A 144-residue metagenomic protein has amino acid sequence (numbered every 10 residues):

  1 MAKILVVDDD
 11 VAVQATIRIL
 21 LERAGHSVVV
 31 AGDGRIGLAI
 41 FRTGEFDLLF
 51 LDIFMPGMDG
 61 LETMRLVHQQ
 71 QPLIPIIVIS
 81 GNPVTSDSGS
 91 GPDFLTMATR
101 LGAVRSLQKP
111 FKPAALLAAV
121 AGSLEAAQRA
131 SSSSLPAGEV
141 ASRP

Functional and structural regions predicted by a protein language model:
A15-R23: Charged docking surfaces used in two-component/phosphorelay signaling
G25-G32, I40: Short hydrophobic/Thr-rich beta-strand motif most characteristic of the beta2 strand and flanking loop of CheY-like
G32-I36, D59-E62: Acidic catalytic/metal-coordinating carboxylates
A39, L61-L73, D93: Short amphipathic alpha-helix used as the core "switch/output" element in two-component signaling
G44-F50: Active-site beta3 strand of CheY-like receiver
D52, S80: Active-site residues of response regulator receiver
M55: Receiver (REC) domain active-site loop signature in two-component systems and cognate sites in sensor histidine kinases
E62, P83-L107, A118: Alpha4 helix (beta4-alpha4-beta5 surface) of REC/receiver domains from two-component response regulators
